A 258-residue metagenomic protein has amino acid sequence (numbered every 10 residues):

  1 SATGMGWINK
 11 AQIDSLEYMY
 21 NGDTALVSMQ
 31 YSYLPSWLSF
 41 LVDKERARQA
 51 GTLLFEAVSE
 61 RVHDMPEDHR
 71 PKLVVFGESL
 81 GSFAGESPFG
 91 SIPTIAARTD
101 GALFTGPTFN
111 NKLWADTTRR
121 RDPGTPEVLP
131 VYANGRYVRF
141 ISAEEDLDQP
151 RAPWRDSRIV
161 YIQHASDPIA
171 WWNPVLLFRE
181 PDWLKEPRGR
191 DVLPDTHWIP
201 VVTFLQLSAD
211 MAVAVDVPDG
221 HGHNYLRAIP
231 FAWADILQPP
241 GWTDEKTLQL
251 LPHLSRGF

Functional and structural regions predicted by a protein language model:
S1-P71, G90-F258: C-terminal His-loop and adjacent cap/lid subdomain of alpha/beta-hydrolase
V75-S82: Gly/Ala-rich beta-loop-alpha elbow adjacent to hydrolase catalytic centers
